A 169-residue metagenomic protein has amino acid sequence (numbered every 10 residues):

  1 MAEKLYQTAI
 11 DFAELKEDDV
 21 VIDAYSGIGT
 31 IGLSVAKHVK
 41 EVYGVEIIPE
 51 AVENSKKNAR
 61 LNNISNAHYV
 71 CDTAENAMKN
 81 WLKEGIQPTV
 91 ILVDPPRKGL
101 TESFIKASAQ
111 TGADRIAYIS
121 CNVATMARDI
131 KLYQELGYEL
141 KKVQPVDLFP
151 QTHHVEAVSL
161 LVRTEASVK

Functional and structural regions predicted by a protein language model:
M1-K169: Rossmann-like S-adenosyl-L-methionine
